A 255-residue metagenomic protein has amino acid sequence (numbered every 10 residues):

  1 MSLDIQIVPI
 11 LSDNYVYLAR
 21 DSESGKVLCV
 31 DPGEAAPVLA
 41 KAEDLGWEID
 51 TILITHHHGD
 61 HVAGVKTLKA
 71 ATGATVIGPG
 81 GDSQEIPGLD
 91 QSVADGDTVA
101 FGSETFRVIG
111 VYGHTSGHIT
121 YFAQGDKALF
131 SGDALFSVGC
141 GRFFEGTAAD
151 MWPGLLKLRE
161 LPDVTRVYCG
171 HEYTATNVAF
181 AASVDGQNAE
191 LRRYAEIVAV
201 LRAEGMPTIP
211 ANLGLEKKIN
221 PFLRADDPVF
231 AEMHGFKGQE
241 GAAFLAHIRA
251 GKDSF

Functional and structural regions predicted by a protein language model:
M1-W47, T120-G132: Conserved beta-strand hairpin/beta-sheet module of binuclear metal-dependent hydrolase folds, prominently
L11, V27, E34-G110, K127 (+2 more regions): Active-site HxH/HxHxD metal-binding segment of metal-dependent hydrolases
L18, T98-Q124, A128-L129, E160: Core dinuclear metal-dependent hydrolase active-site scaffold
A19, D31, H56, L68 (+6 more regions): Divalent metal-coordination and catalytic microenvironments
P32-E34, H57, G81-D82, H114-T115 (+4 more regions): Active-site metal-binding loops of divalent metal-dependent hydrolases
A63-G64, T120-Y121, C140, V178: Active-site-flanking alpha-helical
G139-T165: Active-site-adjacent loop/tail segments of enzyme domains
L156-R166, A175-F255: Accessory terminal helices/loops
